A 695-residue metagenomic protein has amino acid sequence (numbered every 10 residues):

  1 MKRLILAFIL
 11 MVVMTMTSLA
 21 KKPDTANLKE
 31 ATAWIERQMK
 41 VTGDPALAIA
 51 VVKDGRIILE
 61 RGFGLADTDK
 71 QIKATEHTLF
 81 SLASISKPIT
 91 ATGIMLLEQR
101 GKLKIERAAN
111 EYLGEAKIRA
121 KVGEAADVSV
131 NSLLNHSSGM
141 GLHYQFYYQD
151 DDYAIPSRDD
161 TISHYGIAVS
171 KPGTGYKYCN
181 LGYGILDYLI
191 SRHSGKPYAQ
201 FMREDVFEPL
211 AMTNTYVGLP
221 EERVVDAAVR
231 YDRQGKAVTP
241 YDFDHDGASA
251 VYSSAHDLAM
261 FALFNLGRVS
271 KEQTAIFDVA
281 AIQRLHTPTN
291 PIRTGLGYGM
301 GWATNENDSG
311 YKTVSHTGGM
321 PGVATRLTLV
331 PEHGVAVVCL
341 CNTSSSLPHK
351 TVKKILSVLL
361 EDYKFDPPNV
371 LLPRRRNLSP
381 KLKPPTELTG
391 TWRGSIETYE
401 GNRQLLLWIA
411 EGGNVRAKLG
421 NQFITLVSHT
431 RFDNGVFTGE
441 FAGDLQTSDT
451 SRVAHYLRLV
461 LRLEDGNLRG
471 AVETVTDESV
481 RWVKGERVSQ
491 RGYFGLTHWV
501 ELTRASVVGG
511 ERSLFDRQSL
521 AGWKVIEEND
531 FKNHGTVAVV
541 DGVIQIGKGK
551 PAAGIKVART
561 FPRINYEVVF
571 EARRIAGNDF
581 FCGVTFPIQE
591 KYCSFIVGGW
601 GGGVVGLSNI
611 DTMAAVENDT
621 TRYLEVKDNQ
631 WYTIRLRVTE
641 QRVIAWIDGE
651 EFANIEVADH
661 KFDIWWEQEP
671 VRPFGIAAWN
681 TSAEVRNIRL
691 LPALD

Functional and structural regions predicted by a protein language model:
A7-T15: Bacterial N-terminal signal peptides
S18-A20: Boundary at the C-terminal end of the N-terminal hydrophobic targeting segment
P23-F80, K102-K104, E111, I118 (+3 more regions): Short, conserved catalytic-motif segment at the N-terminal edge
D67, K121-P321, T325-R326: Short, surface-exposed loop or secondary-structure junction motifs that flank catalytic or metal-binding residues
R326-L329, H333-N342: Short, well-ordered beta-strand elements
C341-Q404, T474-V508: Short, gly/Ser/Thr-rich active-site loops of penicillin-recognizing serine hydrolases
G394-R458, L463, S608-T621: Central antiparallel beta-sheet cores of small beta-barrel/beta-sandwich binding domains
T503-D695: Carbohydrate-interacting regions of secretory-pathway proteins
